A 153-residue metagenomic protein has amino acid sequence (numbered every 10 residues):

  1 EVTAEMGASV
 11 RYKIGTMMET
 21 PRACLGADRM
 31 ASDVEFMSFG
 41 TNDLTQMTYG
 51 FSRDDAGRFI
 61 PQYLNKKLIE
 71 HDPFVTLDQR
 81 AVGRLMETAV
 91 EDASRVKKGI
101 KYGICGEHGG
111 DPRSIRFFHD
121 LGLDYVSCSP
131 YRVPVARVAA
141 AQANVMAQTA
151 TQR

Functional and structural regions predicted by a protein language model:
E1-R153: Conserved alpha/beta-domain cores
